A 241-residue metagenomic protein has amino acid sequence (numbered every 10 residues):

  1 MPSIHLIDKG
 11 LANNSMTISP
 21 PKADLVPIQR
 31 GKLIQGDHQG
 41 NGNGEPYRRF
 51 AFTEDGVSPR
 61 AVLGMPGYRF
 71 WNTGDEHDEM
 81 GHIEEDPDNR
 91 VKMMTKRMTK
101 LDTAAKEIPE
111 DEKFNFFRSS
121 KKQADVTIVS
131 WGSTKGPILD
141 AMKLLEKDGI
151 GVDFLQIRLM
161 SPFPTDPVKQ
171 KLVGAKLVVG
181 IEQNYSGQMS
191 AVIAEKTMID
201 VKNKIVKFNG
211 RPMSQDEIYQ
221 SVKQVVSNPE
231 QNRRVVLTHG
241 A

Functional and structural regions predicted by a protein language model:
M1-A241: Flexible, low-complexity linker and terminal segments
